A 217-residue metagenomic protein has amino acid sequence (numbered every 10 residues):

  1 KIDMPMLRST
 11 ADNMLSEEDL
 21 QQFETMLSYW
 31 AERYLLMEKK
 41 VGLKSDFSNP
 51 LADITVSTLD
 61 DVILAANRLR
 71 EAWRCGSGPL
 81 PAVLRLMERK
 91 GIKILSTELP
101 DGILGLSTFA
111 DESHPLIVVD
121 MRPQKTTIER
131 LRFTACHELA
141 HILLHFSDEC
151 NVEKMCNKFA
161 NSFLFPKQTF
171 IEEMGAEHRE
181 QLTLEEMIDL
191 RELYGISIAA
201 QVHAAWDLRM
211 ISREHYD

Functional and structural regions predicted by a protein language model:
K1-D217: Active-site hotspot residues in diverse enzymes, especially metal/ion-binding acidic/histidine motifs
